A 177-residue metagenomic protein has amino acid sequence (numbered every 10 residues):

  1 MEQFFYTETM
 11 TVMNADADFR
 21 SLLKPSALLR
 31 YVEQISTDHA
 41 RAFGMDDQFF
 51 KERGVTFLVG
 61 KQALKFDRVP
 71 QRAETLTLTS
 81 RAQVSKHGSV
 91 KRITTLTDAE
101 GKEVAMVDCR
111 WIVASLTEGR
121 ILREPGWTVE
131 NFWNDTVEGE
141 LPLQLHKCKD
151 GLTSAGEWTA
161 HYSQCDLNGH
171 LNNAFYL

Functional and structural regions predicted by a protein language model:
M1-V59, M106-D108, A114-L177: Hot-dog-fold acyl-thioester-processing enzymes
Q62-A99: Hydrophobic beta-sheet segments that form the core/acyl-binding groove of ACP/CoA-dependent acyl-chain-processing
G101-E103: Residue-level signal for glycine
